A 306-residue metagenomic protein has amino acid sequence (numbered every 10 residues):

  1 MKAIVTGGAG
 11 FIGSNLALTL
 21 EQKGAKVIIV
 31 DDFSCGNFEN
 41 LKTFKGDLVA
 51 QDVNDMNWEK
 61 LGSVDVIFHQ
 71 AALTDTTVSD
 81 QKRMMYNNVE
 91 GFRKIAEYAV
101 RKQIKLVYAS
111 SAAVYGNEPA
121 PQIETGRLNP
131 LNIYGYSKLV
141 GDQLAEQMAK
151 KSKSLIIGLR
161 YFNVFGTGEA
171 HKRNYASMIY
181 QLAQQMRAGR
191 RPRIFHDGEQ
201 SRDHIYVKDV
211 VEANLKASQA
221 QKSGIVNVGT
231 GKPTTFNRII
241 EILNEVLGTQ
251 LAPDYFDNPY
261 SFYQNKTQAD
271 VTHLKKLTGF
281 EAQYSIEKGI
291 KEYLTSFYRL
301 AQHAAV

Functional and structural regions predicted by a protein language model:
M1-F162, Y284, S296, H303-V306: N-terminal Rossmann-like NAD(P)+-binding domain of SDR-like oxidoreductases, especially those catalyzing
N37, S111-V114, E118, N174 (+3 more regions): Activation loop
S79-R83, I133, E169-N174, N265: Short, solvent-exposed loop/turn segments at secondary-structure boundaries
M85, L131-L139, R173-Y180, H204 (+1 more regions): Short-chain dehydrogenase/reductase
I95, A145, L182, L274-K275: Structural element of the ATP-grasp superfamily
P121-L128, F165, Y255-D257, D270-H273: Short glycine/proline- and charge-enriched loop/turn segments that cap or connect secondary-structure elements
Q143-R202, V207-E212, E241-N244: NAD(P)-dependent short-chain dehydrogenase/reductase
M186-V306: C-terminal substrate-binding subdomain of Rossmann-fold SDR/epimerase-dehydratase oxidoreductases
